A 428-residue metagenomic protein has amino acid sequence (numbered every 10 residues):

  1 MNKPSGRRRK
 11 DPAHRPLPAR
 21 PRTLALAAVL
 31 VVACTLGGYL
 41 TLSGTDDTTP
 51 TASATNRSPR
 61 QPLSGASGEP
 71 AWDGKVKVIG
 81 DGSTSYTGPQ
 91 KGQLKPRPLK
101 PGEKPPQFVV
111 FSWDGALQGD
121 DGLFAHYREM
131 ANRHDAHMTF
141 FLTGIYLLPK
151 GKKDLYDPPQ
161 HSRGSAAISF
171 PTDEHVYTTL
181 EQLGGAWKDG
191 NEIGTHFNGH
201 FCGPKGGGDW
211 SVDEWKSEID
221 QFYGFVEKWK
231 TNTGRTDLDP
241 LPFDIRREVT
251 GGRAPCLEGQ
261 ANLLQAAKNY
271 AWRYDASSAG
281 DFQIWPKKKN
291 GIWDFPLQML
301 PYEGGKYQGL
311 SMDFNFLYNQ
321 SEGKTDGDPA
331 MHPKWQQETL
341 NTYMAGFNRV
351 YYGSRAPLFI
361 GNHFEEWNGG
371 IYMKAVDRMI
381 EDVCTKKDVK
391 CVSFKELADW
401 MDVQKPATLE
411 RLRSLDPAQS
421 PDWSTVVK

Functional and structural regions predicted by a protein language model:
M1-A19: N-terminal Lys/Arg-rich, disordered targeting/topogenic segments
N2-P4, R20-A27, V31-F111, D121-H126 (+3 more regions): N-terminal pre-catalytic segment of deacetylase/amide-hydrolase enzymes
L63-K75, D157-D173, D239-S354, K405-D416: Active-site-adjacent pocket scaffolds in enzyme catalytic domains
K75-E192, G199-G203, F225, N232-Q265 (+5 more regions): Active-site beta->alpha N-cap acidic-glycine motif
G122-A125, T172-L180, W215-D220, Q336-A345 (+1 more regions): Well-ordered, non-membrane alpha-helical segments in soluble/globular domains
N191, T195-H196, F295-Q298: Aromatic- and acid-rich polysaccharide-binding/catalytic face of secreted or lumenal carbohydrate-active enzymes
F201-Q221: Active-site cleft segment of glycoside hydrolase catalytic domains centered on the general acid/base Glu
Y274-K287, N341-K428: C-terminal domain-boundary segment and adjacent tail
